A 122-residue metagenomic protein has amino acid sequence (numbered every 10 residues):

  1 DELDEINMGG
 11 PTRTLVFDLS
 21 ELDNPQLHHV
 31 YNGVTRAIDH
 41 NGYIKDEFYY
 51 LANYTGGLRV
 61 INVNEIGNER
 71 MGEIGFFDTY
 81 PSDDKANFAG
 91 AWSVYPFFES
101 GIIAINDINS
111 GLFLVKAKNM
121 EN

Functional and structural regions predicted by a protein language model:
D1-N122: Feature marking well-ordered beta-strand scaffolds used for ligand recognition
